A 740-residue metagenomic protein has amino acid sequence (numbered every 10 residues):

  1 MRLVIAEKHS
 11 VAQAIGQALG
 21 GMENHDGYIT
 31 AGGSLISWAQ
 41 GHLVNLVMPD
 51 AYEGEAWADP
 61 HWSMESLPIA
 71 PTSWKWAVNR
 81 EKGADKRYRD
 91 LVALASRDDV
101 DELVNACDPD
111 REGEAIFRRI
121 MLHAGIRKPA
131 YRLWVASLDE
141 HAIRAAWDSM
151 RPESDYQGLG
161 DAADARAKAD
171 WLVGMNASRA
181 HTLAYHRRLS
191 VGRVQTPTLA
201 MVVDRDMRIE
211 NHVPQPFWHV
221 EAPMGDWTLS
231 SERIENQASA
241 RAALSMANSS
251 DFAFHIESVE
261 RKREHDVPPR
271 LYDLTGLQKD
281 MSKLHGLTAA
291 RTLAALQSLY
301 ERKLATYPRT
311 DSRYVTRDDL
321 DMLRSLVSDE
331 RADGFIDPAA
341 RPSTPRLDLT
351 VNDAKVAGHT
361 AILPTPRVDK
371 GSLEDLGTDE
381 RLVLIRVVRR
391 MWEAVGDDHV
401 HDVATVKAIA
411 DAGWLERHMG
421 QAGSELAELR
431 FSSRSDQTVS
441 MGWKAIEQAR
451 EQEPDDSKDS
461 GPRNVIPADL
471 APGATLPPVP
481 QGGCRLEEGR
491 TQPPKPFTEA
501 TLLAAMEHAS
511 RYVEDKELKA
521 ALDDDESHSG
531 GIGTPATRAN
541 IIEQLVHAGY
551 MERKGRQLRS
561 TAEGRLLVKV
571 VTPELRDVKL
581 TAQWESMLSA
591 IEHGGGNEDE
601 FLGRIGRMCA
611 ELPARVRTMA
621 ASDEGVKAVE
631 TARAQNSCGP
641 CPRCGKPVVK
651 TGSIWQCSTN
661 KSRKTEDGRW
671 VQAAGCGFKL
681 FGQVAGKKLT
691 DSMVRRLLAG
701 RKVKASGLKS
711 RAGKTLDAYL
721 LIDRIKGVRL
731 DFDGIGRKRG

Functional and structural regions predicted by a protein language model:
M1-A163, A167, G461: Intrinsically disordered, low-complexity regulatory segments
M1-L3, A106-P109, H186-R188, R261-R270 (+3 more regions): Conserved short loop/turn motifs at secondary-structure junctions
R2-L3, H25, A77-N79, A84 (+6 more regions): Basic, low-complexity terminal or inter-domain segments flanking catalytic cores
H9-G16, G33-I36, Q40, E81-V92 (+17 more regions): Amphipathic alpha-helical transducer elements in NTP-driven molecular machines
V11-G16, S37, Y185-E221, T228 (+6 more regions): NTP-handling and nucleic-acid-processing catalytic cores
R89, D98, L138-M224, R261-H265: C-terminal or mid-to-C-terminal helical accessory/interaction module adjacent to the motor/catalytic core
A165, Q237-Y272, Q278: Metal- or metallocofactor-binding catalytic centers and their adjacent structured scaffolds across diverse enzyme
